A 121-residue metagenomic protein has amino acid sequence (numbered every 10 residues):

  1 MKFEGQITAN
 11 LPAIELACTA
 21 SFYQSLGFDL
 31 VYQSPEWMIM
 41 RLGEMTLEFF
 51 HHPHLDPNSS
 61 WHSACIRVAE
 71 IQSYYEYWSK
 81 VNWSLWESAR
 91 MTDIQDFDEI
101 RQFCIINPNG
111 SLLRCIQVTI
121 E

Functional and structural regions predicted by a protein language model:
M1-A17, A64, T119-E121: N-terminal beta-strand motif that seeds the catalytic metal site of vicinal oxygen chelate
K2-G5, D56-W61, F97: Short glycine-enriched loop/turn motifs at secondary-structure junctions
I7, L26, S34-E36, H62 (+2 more regions): Residue-level marker for the onset of beta-strands and adjacent loop->beta junctions in well-ordered domains
T19-Q24, G110: Conserved active-site tyrosine of GNAT-family acetyltransferases
Y23, W78-S79, Q117: Short, flexible helix/strand-to-coil boundary loops that buttress conserved ligand/catalytic motifs in alpha/beta
L26-L30, N82-W83: Conserved acetyl-CoA-binding loop of GNAT-fold acetyltransferases
V31-S63, L112-Q117: Conserved short beta-strand elements that form part of the metal-binding/catalytic scaffold of enzyme active sites
A64-L112: Vicinal oxygen chelate
